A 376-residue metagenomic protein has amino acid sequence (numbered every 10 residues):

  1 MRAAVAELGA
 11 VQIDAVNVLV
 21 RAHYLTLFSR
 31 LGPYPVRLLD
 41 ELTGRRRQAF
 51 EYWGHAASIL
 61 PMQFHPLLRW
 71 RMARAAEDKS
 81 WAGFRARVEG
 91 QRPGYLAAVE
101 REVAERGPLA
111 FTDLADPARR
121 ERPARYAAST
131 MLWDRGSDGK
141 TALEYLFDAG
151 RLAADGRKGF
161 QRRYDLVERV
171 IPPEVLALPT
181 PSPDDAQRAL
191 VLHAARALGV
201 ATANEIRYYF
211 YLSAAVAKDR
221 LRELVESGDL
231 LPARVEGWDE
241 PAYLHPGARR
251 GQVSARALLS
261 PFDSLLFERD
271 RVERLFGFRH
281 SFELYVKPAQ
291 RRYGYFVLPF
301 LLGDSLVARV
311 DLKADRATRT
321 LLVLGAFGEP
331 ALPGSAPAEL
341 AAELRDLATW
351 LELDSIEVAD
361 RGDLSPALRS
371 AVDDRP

Functional and structural regions predicted by a protein language model:
M1-P376: Long, charged, low-complexity, helical-prone intrinsically disordered regions
